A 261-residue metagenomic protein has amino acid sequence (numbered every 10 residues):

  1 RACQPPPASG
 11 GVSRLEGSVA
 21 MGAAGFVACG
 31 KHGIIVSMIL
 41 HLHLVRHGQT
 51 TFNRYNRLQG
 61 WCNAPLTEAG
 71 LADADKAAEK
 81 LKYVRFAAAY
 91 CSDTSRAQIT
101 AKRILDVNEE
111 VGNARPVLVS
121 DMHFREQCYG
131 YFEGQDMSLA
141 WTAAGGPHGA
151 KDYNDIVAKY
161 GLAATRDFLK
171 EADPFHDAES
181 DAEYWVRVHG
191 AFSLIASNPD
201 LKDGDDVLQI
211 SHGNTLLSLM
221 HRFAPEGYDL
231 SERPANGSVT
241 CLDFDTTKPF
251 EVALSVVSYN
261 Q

Functional and structural regions predicted by a protein language model:
R1-S37: N-terminal amphipathic/basic-hydrophobic helices that include classical n-h-c signal peptides and signal-anchor
M21, V27-F86, T94, I99-K102 (+2 more regions): An N-terminal RHG(E/S)-centered segment typical of histidine phosphatases
G22, G33-L40, Q127-L139, P147-H148 (+2 more regions): Acidic, low-complexity terminal tails and accessory targeting/binding regions of phosphate-metabolizing enzymes
G48, G213-N214: Active-site metal-binding loops of divalent metal-dependent hydrolases
D75-K82, W185, H189-D200, M220: Generic structural signal for well-ordered alpha-helical scaffold segments
A78-N154, P234: Phosphate-coordination/substrate-recognition cap region in phosphate-metabolizing enzymes
C91-S92, V186, I210-S211: Short beta-strand scaffold positions
H148-E183: Short glycine/proline- and acidic residue-enriched helix-loop micro-motifs that form flexible lids or anion-recognition
